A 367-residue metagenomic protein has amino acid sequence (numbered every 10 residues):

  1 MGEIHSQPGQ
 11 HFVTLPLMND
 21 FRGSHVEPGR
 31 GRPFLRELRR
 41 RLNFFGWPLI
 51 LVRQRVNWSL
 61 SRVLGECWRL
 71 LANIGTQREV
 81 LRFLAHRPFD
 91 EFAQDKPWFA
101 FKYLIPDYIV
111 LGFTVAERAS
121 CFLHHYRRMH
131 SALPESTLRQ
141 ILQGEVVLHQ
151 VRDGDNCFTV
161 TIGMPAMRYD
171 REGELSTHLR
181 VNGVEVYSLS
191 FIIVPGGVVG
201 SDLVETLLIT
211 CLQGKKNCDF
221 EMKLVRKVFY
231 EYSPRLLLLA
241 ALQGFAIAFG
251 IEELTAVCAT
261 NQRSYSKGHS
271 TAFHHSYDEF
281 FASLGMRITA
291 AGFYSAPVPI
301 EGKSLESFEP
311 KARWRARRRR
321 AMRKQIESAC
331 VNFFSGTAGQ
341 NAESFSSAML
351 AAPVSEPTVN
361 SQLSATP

Functional and structural regions predicted by a protein language model:
G2-E174, H178-Y187, G196-E205, G214-E221 (+2 more regions): Terminal substrate-recognition subdomain of acyl/acetyltransferases
L189-S190, Y232: N-terminal, helix-rich and Lys/Arg-enriched segments in bacterial and organellar proteins
I192-V194: Short, His- and charge-rich active-site/binding loops that engage polyanionic ligands
L224-Q243: Conserved acetyl-CoA-binding loop-helix of GNAT-fold acetyltransferases
